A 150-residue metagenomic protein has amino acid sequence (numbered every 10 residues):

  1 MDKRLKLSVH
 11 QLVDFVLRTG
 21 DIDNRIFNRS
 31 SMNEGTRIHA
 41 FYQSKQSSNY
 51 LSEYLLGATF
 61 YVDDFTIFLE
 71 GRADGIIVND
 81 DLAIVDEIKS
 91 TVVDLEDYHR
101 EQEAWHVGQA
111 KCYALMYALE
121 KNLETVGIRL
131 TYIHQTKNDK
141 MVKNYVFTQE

Functional and structural regions predicted by a protein language model:
M1-L82, G108: Metal-dependent nuclease catalytic cores that hydrolyze phosphodiester bonds in DNA/RNA, characterized by
F60-E150: Mg2+/Mn2+-dependent nuclease catalytic core
